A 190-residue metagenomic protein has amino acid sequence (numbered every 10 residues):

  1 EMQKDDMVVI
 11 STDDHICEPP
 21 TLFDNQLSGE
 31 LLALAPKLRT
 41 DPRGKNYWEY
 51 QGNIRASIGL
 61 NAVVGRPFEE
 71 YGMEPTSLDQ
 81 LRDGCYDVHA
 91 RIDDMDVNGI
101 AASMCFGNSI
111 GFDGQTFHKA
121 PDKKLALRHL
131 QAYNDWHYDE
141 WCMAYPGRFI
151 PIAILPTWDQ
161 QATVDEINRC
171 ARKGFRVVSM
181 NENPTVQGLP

Functional and structural regions predicted by a protein language model:
E1-P190: Helix-coil boundary/capping segments in enzymes
